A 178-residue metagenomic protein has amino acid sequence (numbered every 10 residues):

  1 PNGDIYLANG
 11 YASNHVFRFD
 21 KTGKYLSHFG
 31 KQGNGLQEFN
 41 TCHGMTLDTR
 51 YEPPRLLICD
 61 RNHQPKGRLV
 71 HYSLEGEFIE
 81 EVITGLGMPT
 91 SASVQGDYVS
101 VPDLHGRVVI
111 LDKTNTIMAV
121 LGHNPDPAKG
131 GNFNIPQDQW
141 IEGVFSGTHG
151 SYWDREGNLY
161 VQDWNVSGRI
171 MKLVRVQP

Functional and structural regions predicted by a protein language model:
P1-D4, N34-R55, H63-G67, G85-Y98 (+1 more regions): Beta-rich, blade/repeat-based domains predominating in secreted/periplasmic proteins but also intracellular
G3, N14, G23, H43 (+6 more regions): Structural signal for glycine-centered tight turns and loop->strand junctions in beta-sheet-rich domains
D4-A8, R55-I58, Y98-V101, V109 (+1 more regions): Conserved beta-propeller blade signature
G10-Y11, R50, R61-H63, L104-H105 (+1 more regions): Short loop/turn segments immediately following the C-termini of beta-strands
N14-R18, R68-V70, R107-V109, R169-K172: A short loop-to-beta-strand structural motif that recurs across blades of beta-propeller domains
D20-K24, S73-E77, D112-T116, V174-Q177: Short loop/turn segments that connect beta-strands within beta-propeller blades
K24-N40, A119-G143: Surface-exposed loop and turn segments in beta-propeller and other repeat-based domains that flank or scaffold
V144-P178: Blade-level signature of beta-propeller repeat domains, shared across WD40, Kelch, NHL, RCC1 and BNR/Asp-box propellers
